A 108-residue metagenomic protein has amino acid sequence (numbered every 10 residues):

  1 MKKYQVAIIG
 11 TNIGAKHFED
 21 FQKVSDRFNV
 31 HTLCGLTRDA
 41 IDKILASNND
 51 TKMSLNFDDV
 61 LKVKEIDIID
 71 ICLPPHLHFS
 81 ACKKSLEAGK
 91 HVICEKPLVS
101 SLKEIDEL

Functional and structural regions predicted by a protein language model:
M1-N48: N-terminal Rossmann-like dinucleotide-binding module
T51-L108: Beta-loop-alpha module in the N-terminal Rossmann-like domain of NAD(P)-dependent dehydrogenases, especially those
